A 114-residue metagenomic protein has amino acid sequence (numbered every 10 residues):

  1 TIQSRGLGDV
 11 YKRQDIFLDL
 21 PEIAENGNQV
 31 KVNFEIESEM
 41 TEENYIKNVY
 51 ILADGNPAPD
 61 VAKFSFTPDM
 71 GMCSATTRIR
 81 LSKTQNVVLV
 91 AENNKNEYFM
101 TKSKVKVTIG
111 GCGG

Functional and structural regions predicted by a protein language model:
T1-Y11: Single conserved hydrophobic/aromatic residue that forms the stacking wall/gate of nucleotide- or nucleobase-binding
D19, K31-E39: Short edge beta-strand/loop segments characteristic of extracellular beta-sandwich folds
N48-L52: Beta-strand signatures of extracellular beta-sandwich domains
P57-R80: An anionic, turn-rich surface loop/hairpin at beta-sheet edges that serves as a generic interaction/coordination patch
S82-N86: Extracellular Ig-like/FN3 beta-sandwich strand-entry sites
N94-T101: Short acidic/polar inter-strand loop motif in beta-rich domains
K104-G110: Short beta-strand edge segments in extracellular beta-sheet folds
